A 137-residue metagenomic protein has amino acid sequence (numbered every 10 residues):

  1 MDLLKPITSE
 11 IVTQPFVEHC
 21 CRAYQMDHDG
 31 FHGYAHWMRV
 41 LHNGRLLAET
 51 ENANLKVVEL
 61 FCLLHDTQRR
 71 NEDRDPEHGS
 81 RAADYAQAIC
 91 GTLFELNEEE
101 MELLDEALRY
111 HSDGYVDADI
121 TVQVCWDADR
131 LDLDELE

Functional and structural regions predicted by a protein language model:
M1-D75, G79: Acidic/His-rich, divalent-metal-binding segments that scaffold phosphate/diphosphate chemistry
E51-E137: Divalent metal-dependent catalytic cores for phosphoryl transfer on phosphate-bearing substrates
